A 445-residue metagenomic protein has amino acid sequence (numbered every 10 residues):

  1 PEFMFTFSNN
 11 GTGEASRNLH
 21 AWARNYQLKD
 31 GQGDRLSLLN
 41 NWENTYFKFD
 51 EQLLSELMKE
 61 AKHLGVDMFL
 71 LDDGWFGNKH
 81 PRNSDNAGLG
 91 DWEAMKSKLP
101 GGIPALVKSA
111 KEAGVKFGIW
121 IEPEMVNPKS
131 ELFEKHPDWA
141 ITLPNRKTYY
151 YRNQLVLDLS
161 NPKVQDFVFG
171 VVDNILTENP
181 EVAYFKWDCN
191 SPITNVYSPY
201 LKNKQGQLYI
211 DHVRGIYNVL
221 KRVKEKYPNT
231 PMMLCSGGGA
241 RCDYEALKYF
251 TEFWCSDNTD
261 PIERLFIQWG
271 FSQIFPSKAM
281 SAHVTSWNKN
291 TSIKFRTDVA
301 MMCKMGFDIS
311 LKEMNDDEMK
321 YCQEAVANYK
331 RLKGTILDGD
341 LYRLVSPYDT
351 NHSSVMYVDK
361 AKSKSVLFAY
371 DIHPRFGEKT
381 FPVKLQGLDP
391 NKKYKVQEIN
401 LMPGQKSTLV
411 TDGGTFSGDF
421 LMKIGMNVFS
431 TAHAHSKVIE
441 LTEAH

Functional and structural regions predicted by a protein language model:
P1-N9, A434-L441: Short Pro-Gly-centered flexible turn/kink motifs
N10-G11, T45-K48, W75-R82, E124-K129 (+6 more regions): Flexible loop/turn segments at secondary-structure boundaries
D30-G170, N179, A183-Y184: Aromatic-lined carbohydrate-binding/catalytic grooves of carbohydrate-active enzymes
F69, A110, D188, M232 (+3 more regions): Hydrophobic, well-ordered secondary-structure elements that form the walls of internal hydrophobic environments
P100-G102, E134-K135, A140-K294, K304-I309 (+1 more regions): Active-site neighborhood of glycoside hydrolase catalytic domains
S292-V345: Catalytic cores of secreted or luminal carbohydrate-active enzymes
S346-P390: Carbohydrate-binding surface patches
H373-H445: C-terminal beta-sandwich/jelly-roll accessory domains of carbohydrate-active enzymes
